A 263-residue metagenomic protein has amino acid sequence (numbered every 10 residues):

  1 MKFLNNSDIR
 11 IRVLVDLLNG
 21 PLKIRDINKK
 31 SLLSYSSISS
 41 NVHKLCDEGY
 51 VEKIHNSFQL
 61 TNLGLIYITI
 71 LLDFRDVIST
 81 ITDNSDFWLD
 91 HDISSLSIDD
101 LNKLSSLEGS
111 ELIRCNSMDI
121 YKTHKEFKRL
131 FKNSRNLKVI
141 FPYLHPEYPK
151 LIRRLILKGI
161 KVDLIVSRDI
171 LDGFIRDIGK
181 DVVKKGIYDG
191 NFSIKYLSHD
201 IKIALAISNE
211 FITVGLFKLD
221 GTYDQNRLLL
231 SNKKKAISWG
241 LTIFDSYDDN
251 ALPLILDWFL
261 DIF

Functional and structural regions predicted by a protein language model:
M1-R12, S37: Short alpha-helical segments that sit at the start of domains
L18-K23: Short capping segments at the starts of secondary-structure elements
D26-K30: A short acidic, leucine-rich amphipathic alpha-helix
L32-K44: Short amphipathic alpha-helical interaction segments
G49: Glycine-centered, phosphate/nucleic-acid-interacting loop/turn motifs that mediate DNA/RNA or nucleotide
K53-R75: Basic, amphipathic "hinge/linker" alpha-helix immediately C-terminal to the N-terminal HTH DNA-binding motif
S85-I165: PLD-like (HKD) phosphodiesterase/transphosphatidyltransferase domain
P142, E147-F263: C-terminal regulatory/effector modules of DNA-binding transcriptional regulators
